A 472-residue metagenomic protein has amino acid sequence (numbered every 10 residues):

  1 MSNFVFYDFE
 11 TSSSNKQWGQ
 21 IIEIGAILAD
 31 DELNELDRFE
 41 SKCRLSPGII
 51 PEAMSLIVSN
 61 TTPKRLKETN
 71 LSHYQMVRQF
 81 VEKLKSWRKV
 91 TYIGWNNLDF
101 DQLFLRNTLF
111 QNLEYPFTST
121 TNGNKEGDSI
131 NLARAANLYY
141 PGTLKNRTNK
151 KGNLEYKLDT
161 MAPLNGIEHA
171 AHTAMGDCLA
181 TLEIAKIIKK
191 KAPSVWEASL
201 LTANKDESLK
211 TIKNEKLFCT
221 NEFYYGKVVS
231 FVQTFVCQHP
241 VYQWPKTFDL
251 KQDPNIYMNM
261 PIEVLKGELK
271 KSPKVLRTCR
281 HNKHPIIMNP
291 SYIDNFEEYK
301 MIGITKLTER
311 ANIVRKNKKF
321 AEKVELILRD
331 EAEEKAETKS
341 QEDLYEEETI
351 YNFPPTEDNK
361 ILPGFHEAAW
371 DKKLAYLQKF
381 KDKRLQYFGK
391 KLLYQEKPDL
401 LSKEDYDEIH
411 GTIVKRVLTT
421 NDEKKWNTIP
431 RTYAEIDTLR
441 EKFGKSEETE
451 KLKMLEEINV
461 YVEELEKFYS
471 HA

Functional and structural regions predicted by a protein language model:
M1-E114, T160, N165, H172 (+6 more regions): Conserved non-catalytic scaffold segment of RNase H-like nuclease domains
T11, L45, L98, D128-N131 (+1 more regions): Short, flexible loop/turn elements at secondary-structure junctions
R44-S59, P63-K67, N124-C178: Active-site-proximal helix-loop-helix substrate-binding element of RNase H-like nuclease domains
P47, A135, I188-K191, D253-I256: Short loop/turn segments at secondary-structure transitions that flank enzyme active sites
T91-N96, F100, F104, G142-E207: Acidic, Mg2+-coordinating catalytic module of metal-dependent nucleases/exonucleases that use a two-metal-ion mechanism
Y115-G123: Short mixed-charge
G142, K191-L201, L217, N221-Y224 (+3 more regions): Intrinsically disordered or highly flexible coil/loop and linker segments, enriched in small and charged/polar residues
L201-R280: Acidic catalytic cores of enzymes that act on phosphate-bearing nucleotides/polynucleotides
